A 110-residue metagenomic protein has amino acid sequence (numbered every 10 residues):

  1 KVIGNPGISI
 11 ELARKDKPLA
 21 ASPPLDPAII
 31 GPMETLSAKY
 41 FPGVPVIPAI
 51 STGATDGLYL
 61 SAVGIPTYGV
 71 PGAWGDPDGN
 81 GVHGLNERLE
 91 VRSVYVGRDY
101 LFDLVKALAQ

Functional and structural regions predicted by a protein language model:
K1-F102, K106-Q110: Metal-dependent amide/peptide-bond hydrolase catalytic core, centered on the "pita-bread" metallohydrolase fold
